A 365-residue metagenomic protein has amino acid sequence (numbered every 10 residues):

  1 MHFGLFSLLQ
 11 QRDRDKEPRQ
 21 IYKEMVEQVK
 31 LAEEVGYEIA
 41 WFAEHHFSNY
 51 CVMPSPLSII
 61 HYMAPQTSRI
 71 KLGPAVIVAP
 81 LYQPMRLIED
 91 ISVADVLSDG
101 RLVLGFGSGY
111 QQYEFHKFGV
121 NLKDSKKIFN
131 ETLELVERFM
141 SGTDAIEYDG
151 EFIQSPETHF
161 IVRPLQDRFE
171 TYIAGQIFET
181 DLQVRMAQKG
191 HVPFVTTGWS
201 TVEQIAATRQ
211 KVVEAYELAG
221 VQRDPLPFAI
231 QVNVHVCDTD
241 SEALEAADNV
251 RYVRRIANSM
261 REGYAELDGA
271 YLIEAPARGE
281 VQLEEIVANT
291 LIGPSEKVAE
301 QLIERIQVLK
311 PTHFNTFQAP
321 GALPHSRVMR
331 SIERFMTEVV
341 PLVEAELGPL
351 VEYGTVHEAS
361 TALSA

Functional and structural regions predicted by a protein language model:
M1-E17, Q111-E114, Q154-D167, G269-V287 (+1 more regions): N-terminal small/glycine-rich loop or linker at the start of catalytic domains across soluble metabolic enzymes
M1-L72, R168-T171, Y353-A365: N-terminal beta1-alpha1-beta2 module of alpha/beta enzyme domains
F3, G36, E44, M63 (+8 more regions): Conserved, mostly hydrophobic/aromatic
F3-S7, A40-F42, L72-P74, L102-F106 (+4 more regions): Hydrophobic faces of well-ordered beta-strands that scaffold small-molecule active sites in alpha/beta enzyme cores
I39-M63, V78, T197-T201, F317-V328: Glycine-rich, proline-tolerant flexible connector loops at the mouths of alpha/beta enzymes
M53-P74, I128, E333-L347: Alpha-helix-loop-beta-strand connector modules within alpha/beta enzyme cores
Q83-H191, E203-A206, Q210, E214-A219 (+1 more regions): Internal, glycine-rich beta/alpha segment that forms the wall or movable "lid" of small-molecule/cofactor binding
K126-F160, E203-P311, V340, E344-A365: An alpha-helical appendage that flanks or caps ligand/catalytic pockets
